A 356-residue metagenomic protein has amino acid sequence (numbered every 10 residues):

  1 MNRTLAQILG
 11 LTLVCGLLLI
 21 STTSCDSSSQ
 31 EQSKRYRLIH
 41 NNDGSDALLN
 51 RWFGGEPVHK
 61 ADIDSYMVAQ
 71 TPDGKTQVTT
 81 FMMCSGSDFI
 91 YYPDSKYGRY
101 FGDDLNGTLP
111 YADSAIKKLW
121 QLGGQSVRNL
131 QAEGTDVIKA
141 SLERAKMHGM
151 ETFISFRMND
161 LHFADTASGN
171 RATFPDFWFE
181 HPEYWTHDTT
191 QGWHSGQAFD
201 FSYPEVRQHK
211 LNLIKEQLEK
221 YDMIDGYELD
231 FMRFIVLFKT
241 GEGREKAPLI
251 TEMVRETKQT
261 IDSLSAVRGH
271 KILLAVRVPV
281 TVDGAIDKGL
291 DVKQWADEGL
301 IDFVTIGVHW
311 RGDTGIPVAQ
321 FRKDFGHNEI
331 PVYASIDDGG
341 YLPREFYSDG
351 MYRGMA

Functional and structural regions predicted by a protein language model:
L13-Q32: Bacterial Sec-dependent signal peptides at the C-terminal "C-region" and cleavage site
S33-A61, L109-E143, F153-E216, R344-M355: Active-site-adjacent "subsite" loops/lids of carbohydrate-active enzymes
L38-N42, T79-M83, T152-I154, Y227-L229 (+3 more regions): Hydrophobic faces of well-ordered beta-strands that scaffold small-molecule active sites in alpha/beta enzyme cores
N42-D43, I272-V280, G326-R353: Active-site clefts of carbohydrate-active enzymes
L48, E56-V58, G86-Y91, Q131 (+3 more regions): Acidic-and-aromatic substrate-binding clefts and catalytic sites of carbohydrate-active enzymes
D62-I90, K220-G226, L300-V304: Catalytic domains of carbohydrate-active enzymes, especially glycoside hydrolases
V78-Q131, I306-V308, G315-Q320: Aromatic-lined carbohydrate-binding/catalytic grooves of carbohydrate-active enzymes
E205-I330: Active-site neighborhood of glycoside hydrolase catalytic domains
